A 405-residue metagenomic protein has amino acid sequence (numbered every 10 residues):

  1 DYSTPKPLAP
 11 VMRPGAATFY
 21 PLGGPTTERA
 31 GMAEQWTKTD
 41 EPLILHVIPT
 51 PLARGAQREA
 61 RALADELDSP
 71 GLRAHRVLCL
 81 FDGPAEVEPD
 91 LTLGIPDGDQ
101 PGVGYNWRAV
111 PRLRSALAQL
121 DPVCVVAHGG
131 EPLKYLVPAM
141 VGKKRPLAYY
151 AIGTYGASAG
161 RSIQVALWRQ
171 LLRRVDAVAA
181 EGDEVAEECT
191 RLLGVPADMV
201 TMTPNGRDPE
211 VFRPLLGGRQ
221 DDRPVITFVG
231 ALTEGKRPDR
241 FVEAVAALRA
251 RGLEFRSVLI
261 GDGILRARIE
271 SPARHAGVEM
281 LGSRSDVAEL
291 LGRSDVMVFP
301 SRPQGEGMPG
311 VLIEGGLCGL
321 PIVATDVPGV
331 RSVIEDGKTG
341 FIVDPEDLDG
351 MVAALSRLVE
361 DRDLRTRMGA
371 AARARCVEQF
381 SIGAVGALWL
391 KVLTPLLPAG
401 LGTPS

Functional and structural regions predicted by a protein language model:
W36, H46-R108, M199, G263-L265: N-terminal strand-loop element at the rim of the active site of nucleotide-sugar-dependent glycosyltransferases
I44-V47, G218-K236, V242-V245: Conserved donor-binding/catalytic core segment of Leloir-type glycosyltransferases
A127-L133, A151: Short His-centered aromatic/hydrophobic patch
E184, G206: Carbohydrate-associated surface elements
I269-R284: Nucleotide-activated donor-binding/catalytic signature segment of Leloir-type glycosyltransferases, i.e., the conserved
G292-E306, L320: Acidic donor-binding loop of glycosyltransferase active sites
P321-A324, I334: Short hydrophobic beta-strand element within catalytic cores of glycosyltransferases and related nucleotide-activated
E335-G337, F341-L348, R357-R362: Conserved acidic donor-binding segment of nucleotide-sugar-dependent glycosyltransferases
